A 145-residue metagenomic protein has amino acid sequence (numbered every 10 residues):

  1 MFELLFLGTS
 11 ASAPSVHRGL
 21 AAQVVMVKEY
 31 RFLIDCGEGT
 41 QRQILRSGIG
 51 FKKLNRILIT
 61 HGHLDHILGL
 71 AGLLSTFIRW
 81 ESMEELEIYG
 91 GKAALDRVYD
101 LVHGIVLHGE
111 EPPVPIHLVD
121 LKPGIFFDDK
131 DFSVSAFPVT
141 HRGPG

Functional and structural regions predicted by a protein language model:
M1-G145: Binuclear metal-dependent hydrolase catalytic cores
